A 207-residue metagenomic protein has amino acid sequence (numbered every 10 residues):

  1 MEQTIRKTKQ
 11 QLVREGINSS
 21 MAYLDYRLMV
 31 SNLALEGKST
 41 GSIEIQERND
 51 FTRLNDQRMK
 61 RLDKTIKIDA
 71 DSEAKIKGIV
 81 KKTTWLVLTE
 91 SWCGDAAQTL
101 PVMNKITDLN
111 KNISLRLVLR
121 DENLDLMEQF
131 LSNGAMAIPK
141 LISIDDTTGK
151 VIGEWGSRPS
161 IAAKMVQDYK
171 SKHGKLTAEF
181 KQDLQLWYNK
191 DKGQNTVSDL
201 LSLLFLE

Functional and structural regions predicted by a protein language model:
M1-K81, E128-A135, V151-E207: Non-globular targeting/processing and membrane-anchoring segments
I79, L109-K111: Short, structurally constrained coil/turn elements that cap an alpha-helix or connect an alpha-helix to the following
W85-E90, M103, K111-M127, A137 (+1 more regions): Thiol-based oxidoreductase modules, predominantly thioredoxin-like and allied folds used for disulfide exchange
L88-G94, Y188: Conserved aromatic-histidine-acidic binding/catalytic patches
C93-A96, L141: The canonical Cys-X-X-Cys-His
D95-T99, N133-A135: Short, glycine/acidic-rich beta->alpha junctions
A97-D108: Typically the conserved alpha-helix immediately C-terminal to a functionally engaged Cys/Sec in thioredoxin-like
K140-V151, G156: A glycine-rich helix N-cap at a beta->alpha junction
